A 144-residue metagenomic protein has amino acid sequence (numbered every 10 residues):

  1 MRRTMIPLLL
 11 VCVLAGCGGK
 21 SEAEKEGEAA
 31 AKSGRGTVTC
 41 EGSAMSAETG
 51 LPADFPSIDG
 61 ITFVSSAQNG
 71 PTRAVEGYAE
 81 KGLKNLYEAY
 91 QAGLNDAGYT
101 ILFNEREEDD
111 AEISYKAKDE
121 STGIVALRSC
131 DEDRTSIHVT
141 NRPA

Functional and structural regions predicted by a protein language model:
R2-V13, G18-A144: An acidic-aromatic pocket/loop used at catalytic or ligand-binding sites
